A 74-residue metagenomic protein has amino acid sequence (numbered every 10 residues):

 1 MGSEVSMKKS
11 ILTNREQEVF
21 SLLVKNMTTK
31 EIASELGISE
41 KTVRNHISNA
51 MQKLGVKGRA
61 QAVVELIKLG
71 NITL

Functional and structural regions predicted by a protein language model:
S3-E40: Helix-turn-helix DNA-binding segment
Q17-S21, M51, V63: Hydrophobic residues on short alpha-helical segments
L23, L36, M51, I67-K68: N-terminal regions of proteins, emphasizing targeting and processing segments when present
H46-N49: Residues within the DNA-recognition helix of helix-turn-helix
Q52-L74: Basic, Lys/Arg-enriched C-terminal extension of HTH/homeodomain DNA-binding domains
